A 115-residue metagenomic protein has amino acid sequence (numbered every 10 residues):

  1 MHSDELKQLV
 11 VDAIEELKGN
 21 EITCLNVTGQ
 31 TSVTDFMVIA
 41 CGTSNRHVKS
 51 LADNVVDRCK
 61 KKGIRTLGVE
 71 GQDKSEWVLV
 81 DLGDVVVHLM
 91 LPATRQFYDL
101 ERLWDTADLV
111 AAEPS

Functional and structural regions predicted by a protein language model:
M1-C24, T28-G29, R46-S50, D57 (+4 more regions): Long, contiguous binding/interaction regions
T28, T34-M37: Short beta-strand segments
F36, E76-V78: Short beta-strand micro-motifs in enzyme catalytic cores
I39-G42: Short hydrophobic/aromatic beta-strand micro-patches that form the beta-sheet surface supporting nucleotide- or nucleic
K61-V69: Active-site phosphate-binding and catalytic loops of NTP-dependent enzymes
V80-L82: Active-site beta-strand termini and strand-to-loop segments that position acidic
